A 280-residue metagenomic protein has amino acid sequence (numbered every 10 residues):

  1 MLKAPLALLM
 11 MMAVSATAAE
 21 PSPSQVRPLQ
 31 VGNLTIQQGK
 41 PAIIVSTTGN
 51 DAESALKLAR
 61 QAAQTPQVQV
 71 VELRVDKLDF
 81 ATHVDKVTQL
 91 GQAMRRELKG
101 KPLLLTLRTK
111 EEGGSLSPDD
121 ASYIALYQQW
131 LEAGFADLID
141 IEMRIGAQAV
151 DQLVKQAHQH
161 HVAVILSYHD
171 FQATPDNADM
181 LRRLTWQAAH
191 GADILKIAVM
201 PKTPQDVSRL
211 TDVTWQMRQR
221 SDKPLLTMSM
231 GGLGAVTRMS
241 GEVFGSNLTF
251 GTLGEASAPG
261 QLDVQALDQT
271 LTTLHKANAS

Functional and structural regions predicted by a protein language model:
L2, A62-T65: Detector for small/aliphatic-rich hydrophobic stretches
P5-S15: Bacterial N-terminal signal peptides
A16-P21: Boundary at the C-terminal end of the N-terminal hydrophobic targeting segment
P23-R27, G39-P41, S46-A63, V70-V154 (+1 more regions): Active-site beta->alpha loop and helix N-cap motifs at the rims of alpha/beta catalytic domains
V31-Q38: Short boundary motifs at domain starts and secondary-structure transition points
P66-Q67, K99, G191, S221: Residues at helix C-cap/C′ positions in short coil/turn segments immediately following an alpha-helix
L138, M143-A279: Catalytic alpha/beta core domains of metabolic enzymes, predominantly
